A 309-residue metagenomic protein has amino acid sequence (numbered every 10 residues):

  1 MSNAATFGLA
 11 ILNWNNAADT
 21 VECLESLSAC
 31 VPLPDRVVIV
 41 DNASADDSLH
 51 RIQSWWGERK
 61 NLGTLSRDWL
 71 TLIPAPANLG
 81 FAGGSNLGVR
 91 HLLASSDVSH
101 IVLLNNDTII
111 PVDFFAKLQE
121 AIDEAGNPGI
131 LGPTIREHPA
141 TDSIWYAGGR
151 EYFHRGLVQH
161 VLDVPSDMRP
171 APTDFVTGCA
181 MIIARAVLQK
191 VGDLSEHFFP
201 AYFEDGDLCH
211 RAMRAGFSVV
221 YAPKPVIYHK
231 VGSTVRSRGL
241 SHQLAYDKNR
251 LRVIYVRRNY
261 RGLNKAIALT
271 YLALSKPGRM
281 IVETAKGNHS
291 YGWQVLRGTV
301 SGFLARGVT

Functional and structural regions predicted by a protein language model:
E25-P34: Short, acidic, metal-binding catalytic loop of nucleotide-sugar glycosyltransferases
S26, D41-I52, A77: A conserved acidic beta->alpha catalytic loop
P74-L93: Glycine-rich, basic loop-to-helix element that forms the pyrophosphate-binding segment of sugar-nucleotide handling
D97-I109: Short beta-strand-to-loop acidic/aromatic patch adjacent to the donor-nucleotide binding site
I109-W145: Conserved donor NDP-sugar-binding/catalytic core segment of glycosyltransferases
E151-D174: Short, flexible, basic/aromatic active-site loop/helix in glycosyltransferases
D174-G192, H197-V226: A short, conserved alpha-helix in the catalytic core of glycosyltransferases
Q243-D247, G262-T309: Non-catalytic, C-terminal membrane-associated alpha-helical segments of glycosyltransferases
